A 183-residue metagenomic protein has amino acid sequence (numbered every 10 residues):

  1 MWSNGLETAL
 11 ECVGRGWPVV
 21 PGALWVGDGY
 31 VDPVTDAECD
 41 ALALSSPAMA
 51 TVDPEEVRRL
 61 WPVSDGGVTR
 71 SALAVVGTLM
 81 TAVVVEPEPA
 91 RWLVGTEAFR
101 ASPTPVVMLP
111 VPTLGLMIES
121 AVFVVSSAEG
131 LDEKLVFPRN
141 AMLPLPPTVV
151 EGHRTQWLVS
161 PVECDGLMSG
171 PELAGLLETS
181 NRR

Functional and structural regions predicted by a protein language model:
M1-P110, A121, A174, E178 (+1 more regions): Signature for HUH/AEP ssDNA processing cores
L24, G29-V31, L79, M117 (+3 more regions): Compositionally biased, intrinsically disordered low-complexity regions
M80, T113, M142: Extracellular structured ligand-interaction cores
W92, G115, V124-S126: Short, well-ordered, mixed-charge alpha-helical segments that flank or form enzyme active sites
P112-I118: Beta-rich nucleic-acid/ligand-interaction surfaces
S120-R183: DNA replication initiation modules
